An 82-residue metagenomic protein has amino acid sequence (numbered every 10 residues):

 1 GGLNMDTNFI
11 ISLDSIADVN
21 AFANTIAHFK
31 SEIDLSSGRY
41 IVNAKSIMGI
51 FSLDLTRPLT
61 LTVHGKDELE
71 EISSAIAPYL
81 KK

Functional and structural regions predicted by a protein language model:
G1-N4: Short, Lys/Arg-enriched N-terminal segments with co-localized hydrophobic residues within the first ~10-30 amino acids
T7-D14: Positively charged, low-complexity intrinsically disordered leader regions
F9, S31-I33, L59: Conserved beta-strand core positions
D14-I16, K66: Generic structural motif
I16-E32, Y40-L55: Amphipathic alpha-helical interaction surfaces in cytosolic regulatory modules
I33-G38, P78-K82: Conserved short beta-strand edge segments in small beta-sheet-based binding/regulatory domains
G38-R39, K66: Short, ordered loop/turn segments at secondary-structure junctions
D54-K82: C-terminal structural segments of small proteins and small subunits
